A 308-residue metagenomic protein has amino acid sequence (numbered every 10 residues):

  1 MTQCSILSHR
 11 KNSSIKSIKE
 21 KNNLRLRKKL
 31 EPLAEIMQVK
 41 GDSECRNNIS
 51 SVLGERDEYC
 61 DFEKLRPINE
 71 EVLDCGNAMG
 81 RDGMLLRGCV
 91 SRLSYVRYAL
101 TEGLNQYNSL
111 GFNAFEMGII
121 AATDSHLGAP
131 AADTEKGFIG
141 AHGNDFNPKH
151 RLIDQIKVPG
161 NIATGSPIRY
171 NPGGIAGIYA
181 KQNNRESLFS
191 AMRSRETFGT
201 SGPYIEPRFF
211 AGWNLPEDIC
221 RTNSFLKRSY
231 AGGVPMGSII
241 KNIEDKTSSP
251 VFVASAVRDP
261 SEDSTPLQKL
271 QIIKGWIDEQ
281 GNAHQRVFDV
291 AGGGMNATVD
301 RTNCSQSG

Functional and structural regions predicted by a protein language model:
T2-S13, K19-G308: C-terminal functional module detector
